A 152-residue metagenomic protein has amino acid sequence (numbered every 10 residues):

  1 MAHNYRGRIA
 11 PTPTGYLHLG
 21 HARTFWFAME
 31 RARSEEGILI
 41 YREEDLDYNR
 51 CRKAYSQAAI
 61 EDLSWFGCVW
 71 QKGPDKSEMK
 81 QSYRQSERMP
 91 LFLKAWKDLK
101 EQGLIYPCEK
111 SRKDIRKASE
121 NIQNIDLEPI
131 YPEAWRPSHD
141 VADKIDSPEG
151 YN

Functional and structural regions predicted by a protein language model:
A2-Q123: N-terminal Rossmann-like or analogous alpha/beta NTP/dinucleotide-binding catalytic cores that position adenine
P107-N152: Active-site cores that bind ATP or allylic diphosphates and position pyrophosphate for catalysis
